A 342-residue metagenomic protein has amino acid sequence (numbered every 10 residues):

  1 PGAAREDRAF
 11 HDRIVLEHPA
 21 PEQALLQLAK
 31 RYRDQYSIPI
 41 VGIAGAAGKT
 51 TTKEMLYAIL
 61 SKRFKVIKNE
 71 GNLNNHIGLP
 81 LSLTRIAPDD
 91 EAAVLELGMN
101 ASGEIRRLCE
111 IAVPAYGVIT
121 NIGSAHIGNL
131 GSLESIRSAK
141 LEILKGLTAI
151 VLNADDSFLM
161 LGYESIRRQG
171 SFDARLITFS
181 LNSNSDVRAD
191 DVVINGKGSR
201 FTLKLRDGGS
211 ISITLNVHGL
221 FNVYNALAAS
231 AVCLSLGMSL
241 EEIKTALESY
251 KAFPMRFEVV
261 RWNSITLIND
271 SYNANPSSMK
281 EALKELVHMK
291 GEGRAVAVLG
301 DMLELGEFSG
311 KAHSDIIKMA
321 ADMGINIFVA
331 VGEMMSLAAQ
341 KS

Functional and structural regions predicted by a protein language model:
A4-R13, V118-T266, E292-G293, K318-A321 (+2 more regions): Acidic, Mg2+-coordinating active-site environments of NTP-dependent enzymes
I14-Q23: N-terminal pre-Walker A segment at the start of P-loop NTPase domains
Q23-A154, M160-D173, C233: Phosphate-binding loop of NTP-binding sites
L25-A29, K53, H76, I105 (+8 more regions): A general structural signal for well-ordered alpha-helical segments in protein cores
S82-A92, F257-V260, S264-N269: Switch I (G2) and immediately adjacent beta-strands of P-loop GTPase domains
L95, L152, I268-N269, L299-G300: Active-site flanking residues adjacent to catalytic metal/cofactor-binding acidic residues
E96, N216, T266-N275: Active-site-proximal beta-strand elements of phosphoester/diester hydrolases
F253, S271-S342: Active-site beta-alpha connecting loops in nucleotide-dependent enzymes
